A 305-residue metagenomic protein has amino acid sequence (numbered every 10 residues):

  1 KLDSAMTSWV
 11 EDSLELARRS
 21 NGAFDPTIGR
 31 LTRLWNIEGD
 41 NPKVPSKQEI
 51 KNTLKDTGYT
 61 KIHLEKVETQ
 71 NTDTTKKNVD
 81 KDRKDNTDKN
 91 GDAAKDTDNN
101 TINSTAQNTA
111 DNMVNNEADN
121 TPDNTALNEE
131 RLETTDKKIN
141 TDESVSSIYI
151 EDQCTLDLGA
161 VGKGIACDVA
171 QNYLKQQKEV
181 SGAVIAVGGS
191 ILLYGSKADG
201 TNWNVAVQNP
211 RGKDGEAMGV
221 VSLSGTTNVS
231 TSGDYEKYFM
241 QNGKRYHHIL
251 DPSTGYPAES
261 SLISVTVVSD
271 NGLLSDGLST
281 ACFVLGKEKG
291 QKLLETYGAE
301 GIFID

Functional and structural regions predicted by a protein language model:
K1-D305: Mature catalytic core of soluble alpha/beta enzymes
